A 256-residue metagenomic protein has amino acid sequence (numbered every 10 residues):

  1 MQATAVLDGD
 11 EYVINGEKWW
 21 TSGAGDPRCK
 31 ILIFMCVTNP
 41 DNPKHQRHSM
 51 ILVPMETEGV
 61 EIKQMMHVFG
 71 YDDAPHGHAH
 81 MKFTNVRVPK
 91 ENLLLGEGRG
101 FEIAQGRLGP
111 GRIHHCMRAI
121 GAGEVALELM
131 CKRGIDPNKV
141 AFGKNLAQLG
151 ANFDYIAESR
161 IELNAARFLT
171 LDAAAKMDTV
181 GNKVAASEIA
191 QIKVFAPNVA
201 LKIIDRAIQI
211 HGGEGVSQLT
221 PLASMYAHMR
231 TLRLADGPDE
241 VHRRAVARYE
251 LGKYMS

Functional and structural regions predicted by a protein language model:
Q2-T4: Beta-sandwich/jelly-roll carbohydrate-recognition scaffolds of carbohydrate-active enzymes
L7-Y12, H80-N85, R99, G106-S256: Alpha-helical interface subdomain recognition
D10-E11, N15-K63: A short core secondary-structure module
W19-W20, D26-P27, T38-D41, E56-E58 (+6 more regions): Short, glycine-/Ser/Thr-/acidic-enriched flexible segments
S22-C36, Q64-P75, K132-L149, T179-V184: Short, charged helix-to-loop "capping" segments that act as catalytic/coupling loops
A24-R28, P43, G70-P75, L108-R118: Short alpha-helix boundary/capping segments
E58-R87: Flexible, small-/acidic-enriched active-site or ligand-binding loops
I62, N92-E97: Cytochrome P450 core scaffold surrounding the K-helix E-X-X-R motif and the conserved "meander" helix-loop region
